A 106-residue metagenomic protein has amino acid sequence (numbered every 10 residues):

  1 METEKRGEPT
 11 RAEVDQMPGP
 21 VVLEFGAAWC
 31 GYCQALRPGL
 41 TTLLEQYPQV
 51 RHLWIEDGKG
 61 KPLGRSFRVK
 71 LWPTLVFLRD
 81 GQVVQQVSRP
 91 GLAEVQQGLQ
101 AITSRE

Functional and structural regions predicted by a protein language model:
M1-E13: N-terminal "domain-start" segment that seeds a small globular fold
R11-A12, K61-G64: Short hydrophobic/charged patches on amphipathic alpha-helices used for structural packing and interfaces
Q16-A28: Short active-site neighborhood of thiol/selenol oxidoreductases, capturing the structured segment around
F25, P48-P62: Thiol-based oxidoreductase modules, predominantly thioredoxin-like and allied folds used for disulfide exchange
C30-C33, L75: The canonical Cys-X-X-Cys-His
Y32-Q46: Typically the conserved alpha-helix immediately C-terminal to a functionally engaged Cys/Sec in thioredoxin-like
F67-V76: Structural micro-motif
V76-E106: Non-catalytic, surface beta->alpha helical segment in thiol-disulfide oxidoreductase systems
